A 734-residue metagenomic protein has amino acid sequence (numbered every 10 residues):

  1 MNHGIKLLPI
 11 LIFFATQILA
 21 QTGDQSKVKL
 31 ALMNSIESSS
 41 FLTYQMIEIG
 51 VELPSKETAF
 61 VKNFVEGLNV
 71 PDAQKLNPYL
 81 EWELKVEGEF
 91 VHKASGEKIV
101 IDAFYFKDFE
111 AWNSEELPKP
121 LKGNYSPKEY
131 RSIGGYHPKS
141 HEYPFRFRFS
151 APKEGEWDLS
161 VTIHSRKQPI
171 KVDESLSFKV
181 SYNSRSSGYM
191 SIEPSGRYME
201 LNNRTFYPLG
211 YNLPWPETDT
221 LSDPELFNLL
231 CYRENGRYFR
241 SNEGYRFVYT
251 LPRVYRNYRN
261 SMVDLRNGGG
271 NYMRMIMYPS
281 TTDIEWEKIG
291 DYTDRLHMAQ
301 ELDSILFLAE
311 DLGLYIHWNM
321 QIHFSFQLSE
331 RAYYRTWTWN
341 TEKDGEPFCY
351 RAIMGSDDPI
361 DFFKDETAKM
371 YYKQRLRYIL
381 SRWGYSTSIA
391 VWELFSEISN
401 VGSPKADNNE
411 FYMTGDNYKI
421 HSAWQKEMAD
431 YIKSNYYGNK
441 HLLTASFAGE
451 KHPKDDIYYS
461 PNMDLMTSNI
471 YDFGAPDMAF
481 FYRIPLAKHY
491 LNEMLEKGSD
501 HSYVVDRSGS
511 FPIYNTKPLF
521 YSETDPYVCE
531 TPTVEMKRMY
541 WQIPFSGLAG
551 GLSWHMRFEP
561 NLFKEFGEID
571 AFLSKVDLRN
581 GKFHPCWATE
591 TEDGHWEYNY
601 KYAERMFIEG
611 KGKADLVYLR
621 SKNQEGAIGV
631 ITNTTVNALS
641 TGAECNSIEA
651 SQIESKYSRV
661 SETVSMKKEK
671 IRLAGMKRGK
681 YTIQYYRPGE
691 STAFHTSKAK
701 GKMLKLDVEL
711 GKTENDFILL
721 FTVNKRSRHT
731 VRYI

Functional and structural regions predicted by a protein language model:
N2-L11: Sec-dependent signal peptide recognition, specifically the positively charged N-region followed immediately by
A15-Q17: N-terminal signal peptide c-region/cleavage motif recognized by signal peptidases
T22-S95, D102-K107, K179-V180, T591 (+1 more regions): Non-catalytic, glycine-rich low-complexity segments
T43-M46, F60-L68, D72-V86, V100-V180: Ligand-binding face of N-terminal immunoglobulin V-set domains in extracellular IgSF glycoproteins
W82, S510, T516-L519, C529 (+2 more regions): Aromatic- and carboxylate-lined catalytic core of secreted/periplasmic carbohydrate-active enzymes
E83-K85, P152-E154, H164-V172, S181-L465 (+1 more regions): Active-site mouth of glycoside hydrolases
R146-R148, K670-L673, M703-G711: Exposed aromatic-hydrophobic patches
Q374, S381, F395-E568, L573: Extracellular glycoside hydrolase catalytic/binding regions
